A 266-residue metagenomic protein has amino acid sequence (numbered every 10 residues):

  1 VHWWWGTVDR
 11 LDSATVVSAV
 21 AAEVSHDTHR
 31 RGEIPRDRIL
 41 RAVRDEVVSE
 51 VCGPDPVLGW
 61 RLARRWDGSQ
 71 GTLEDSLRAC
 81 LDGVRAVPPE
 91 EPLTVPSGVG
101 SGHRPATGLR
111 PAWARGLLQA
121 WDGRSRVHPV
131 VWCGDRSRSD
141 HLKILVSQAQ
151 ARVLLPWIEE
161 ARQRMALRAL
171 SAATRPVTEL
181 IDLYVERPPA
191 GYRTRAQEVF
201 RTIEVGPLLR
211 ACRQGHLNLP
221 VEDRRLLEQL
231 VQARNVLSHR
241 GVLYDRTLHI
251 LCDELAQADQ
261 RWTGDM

Functional and structural regions predicted by a protein language model:
W3-M266: Amphipathic alpha-helical interface elements
